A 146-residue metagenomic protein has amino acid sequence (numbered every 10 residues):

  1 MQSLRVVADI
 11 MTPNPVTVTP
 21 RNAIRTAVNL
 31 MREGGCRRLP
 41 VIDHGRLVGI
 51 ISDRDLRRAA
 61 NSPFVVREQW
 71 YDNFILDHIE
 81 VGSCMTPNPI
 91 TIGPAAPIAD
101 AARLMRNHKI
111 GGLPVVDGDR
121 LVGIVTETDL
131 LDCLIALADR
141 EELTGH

Functional and structural regions predicted by a protein language model:
M1-N14, S52-I90, A102-R106, T126-H146: Tandem CBS (Bateman) regulatory domains
V6-V7, V16-V18, V28, V41 (+5 more regions): Extended aliphatic helical segments
V18-G35, I42-D43, T91-K109, V116 (+1 more regions): The conserved cystathionine-beta-synthase
A23, G35-R38, A60, N73 (+4 more regions): Residue-level signal for functionally critical sites in structured catalytic/ligand-binding pockets
M31-G34, L39-D55, M105, L113-D129: A glycine-centered beta-loop-beta connector
R38, G45-R46, R67-W70, D77-I79 (+3 more regions): Short, surface-exposed, polar/charged, turn-prone segments marking secondary-structure boundaries
